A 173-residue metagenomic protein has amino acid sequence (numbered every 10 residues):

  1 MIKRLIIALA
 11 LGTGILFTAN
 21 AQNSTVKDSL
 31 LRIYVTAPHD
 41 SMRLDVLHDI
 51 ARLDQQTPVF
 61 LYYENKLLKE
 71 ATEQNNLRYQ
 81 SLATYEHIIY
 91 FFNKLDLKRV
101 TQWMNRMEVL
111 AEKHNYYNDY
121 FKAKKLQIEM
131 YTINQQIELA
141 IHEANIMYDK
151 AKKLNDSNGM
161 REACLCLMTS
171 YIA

Functional and structural regions predicted by a protein language model:
M1-L5: Positively charged n-region of N-terminal signal peptides that target proteins for export
I7-L16: Bacterial N-terminal signal peptides
I15, A19-A173: A "functional boundary" signal
